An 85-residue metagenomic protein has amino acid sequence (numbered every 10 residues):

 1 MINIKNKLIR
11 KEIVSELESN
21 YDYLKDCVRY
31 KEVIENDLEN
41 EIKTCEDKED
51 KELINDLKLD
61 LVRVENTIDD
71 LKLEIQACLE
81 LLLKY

Functional and structural regions predicted by a protein language model:
I2-E32: Short, charge/polar-rich alpha-helical segments
I2-I4, D47, E80-Y85: Short acidic DE-rich linear segments
N3-K5, R10, V14, K43 (+3 more regions): Residues marking helix boundaries in flexible regions
Y23-C27, K31, L59-Y85: Amphipathic alpha-helical coiled-coil segments
K25-L59: Short E/K-rich amphipathic alpha-helical oligomerization segments
